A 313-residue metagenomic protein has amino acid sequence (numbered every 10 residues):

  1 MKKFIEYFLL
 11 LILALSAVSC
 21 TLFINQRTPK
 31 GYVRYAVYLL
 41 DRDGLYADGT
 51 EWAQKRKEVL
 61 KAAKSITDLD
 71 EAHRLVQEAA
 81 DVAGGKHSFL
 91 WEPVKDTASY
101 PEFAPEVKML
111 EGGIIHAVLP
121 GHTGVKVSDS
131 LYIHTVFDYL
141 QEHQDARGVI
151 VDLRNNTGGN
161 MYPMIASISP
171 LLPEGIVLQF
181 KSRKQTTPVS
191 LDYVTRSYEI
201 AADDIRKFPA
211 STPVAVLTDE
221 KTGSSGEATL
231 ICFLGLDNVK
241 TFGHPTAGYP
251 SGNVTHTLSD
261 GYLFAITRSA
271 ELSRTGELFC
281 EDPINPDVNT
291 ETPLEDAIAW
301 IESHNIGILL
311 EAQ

Functional and structural regions predicted by a protein language model:
A36, A79, A117, V151 (+4 more regions): Terminal peptide-recognition signature
G44-G112, E311-Q313: Extended, small/polar residue-biased N-terminal targeting/export presequences and adjacent propeptide/linker tracts
P105-L131: STAS-typified acidic loop motif
A117-V118, H143-G158, V216-L217: Short acidic catalytic loops
V125-R147: A short, well-ordered alpha-helical element
G158-P213, S251-T257, R268-L272: Gly/Ser/Thr-rich loop/hinge elements
C280-Q313: Low-complexity, Gly/Ser/Thr/Pro-rich intrinsically disordered linker/tail segments
